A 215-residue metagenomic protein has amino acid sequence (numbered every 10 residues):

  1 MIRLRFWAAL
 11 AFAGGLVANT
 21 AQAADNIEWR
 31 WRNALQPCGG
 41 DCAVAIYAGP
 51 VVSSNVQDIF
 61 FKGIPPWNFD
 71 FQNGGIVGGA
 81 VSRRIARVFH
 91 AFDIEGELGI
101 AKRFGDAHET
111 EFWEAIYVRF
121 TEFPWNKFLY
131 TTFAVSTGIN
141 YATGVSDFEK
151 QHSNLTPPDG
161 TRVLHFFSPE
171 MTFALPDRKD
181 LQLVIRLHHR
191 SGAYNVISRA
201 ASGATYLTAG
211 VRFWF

Functional and structural regions predicted by a protein language model:
M1-A8: Bacterial N-terminal signal peptides that target proteins for export
A8-G15: Bacterial N-terminal signal peptides
N19-S82, R212: Short glycine/proline- and aromatic-enriched beta-strand/turn motifs that initiate or cap beta-hairpins
I59-P66, K150-L155, G203: Solvent-exposed, glycine/polar-rich loop segments of beta-barrel outer-membrane systems
I85-F89, I94, K102-A201, R212-F215: Outer-membrane beta-barrel transmembrane domain signature
L98: Short, glycine/charge-rich beta-strand/loop segments that flank catalytic centers and engage negatively charged groups
